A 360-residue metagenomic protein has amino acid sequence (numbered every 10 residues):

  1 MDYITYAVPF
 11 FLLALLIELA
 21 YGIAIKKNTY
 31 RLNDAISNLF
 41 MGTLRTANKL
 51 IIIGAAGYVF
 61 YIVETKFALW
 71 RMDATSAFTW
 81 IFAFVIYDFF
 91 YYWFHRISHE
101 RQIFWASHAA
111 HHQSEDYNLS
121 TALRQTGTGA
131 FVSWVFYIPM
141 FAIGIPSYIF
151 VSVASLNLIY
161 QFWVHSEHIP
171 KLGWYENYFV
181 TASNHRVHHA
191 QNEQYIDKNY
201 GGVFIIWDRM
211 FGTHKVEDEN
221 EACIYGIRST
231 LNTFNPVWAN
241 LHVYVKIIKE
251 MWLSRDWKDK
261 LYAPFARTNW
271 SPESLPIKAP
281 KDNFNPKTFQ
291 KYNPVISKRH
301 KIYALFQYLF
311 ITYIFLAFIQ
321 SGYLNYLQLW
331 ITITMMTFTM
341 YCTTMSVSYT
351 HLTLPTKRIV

Functional and structural regions predicted by a protein language model:
M1-F11: Hydrophobic transmembrane alpha-helical segments in integral membrane proteins
F10-A14, R96-W105, P264-N285: Short, charged cytosolic
I17-I36: Membrane-interface helix-loop junction between the first two transmembrane segments
T43-I52, T75-N232: Membrane-embedded catalytic scaffold of the fatty acid hydroxylase/desaturase
I53-R71, V135-I149, I311-Q328: Juxtamembrane "helix exit" motif at the C-terminal ends of alpha-helical transmembrane segments in multi-pass membrane
A222-T268: A membrane-cytosol interface segment of integral membrane proteins
T268, P272, P276-Y349: C-terminal regulatory/interaction regions
T350-I359: Conserved small/polar residues in nucleotide/adenosyl-binding loops
